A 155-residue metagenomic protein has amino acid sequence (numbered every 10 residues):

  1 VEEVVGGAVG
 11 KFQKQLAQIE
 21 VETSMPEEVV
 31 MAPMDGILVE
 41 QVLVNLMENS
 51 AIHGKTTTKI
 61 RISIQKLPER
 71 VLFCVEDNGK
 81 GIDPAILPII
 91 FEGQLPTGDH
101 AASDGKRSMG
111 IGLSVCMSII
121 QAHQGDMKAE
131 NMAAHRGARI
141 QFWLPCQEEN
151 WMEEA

Functional and structural regions predicted by a protein language model:
V1-G10: A conserved beta-strand-to-alpha-helix junction within the catalytic ATP-binding
E20-V30: Conserved catalytic submotifs in the C-terminal HATPase_c
N49-A51: Short helix-loop "hinge" at the ATP-lid/N-box region of the Bergerat-fold HATPase_c
D77: Acidic ATP/Mg2+-coordinating residue in the GHKL
I82-Q94: Short conserved segment of the HATPase_c
G112, C116: Short alpha-helical Gxxx[C/S/T] motif in the catalytic ATP-binding
